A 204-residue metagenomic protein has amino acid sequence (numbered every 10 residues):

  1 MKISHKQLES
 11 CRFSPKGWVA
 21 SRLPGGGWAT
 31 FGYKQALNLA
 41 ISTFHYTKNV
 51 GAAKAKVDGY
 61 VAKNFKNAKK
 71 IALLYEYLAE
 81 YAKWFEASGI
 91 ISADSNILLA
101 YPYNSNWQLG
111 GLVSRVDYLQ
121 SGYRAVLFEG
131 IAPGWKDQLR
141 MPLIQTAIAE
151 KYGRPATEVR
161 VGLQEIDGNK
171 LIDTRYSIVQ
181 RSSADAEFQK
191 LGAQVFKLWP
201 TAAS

Functional and structural regions predicted by a protein language model:
M1-K56: Charged, glycine-rich intrinsically disordered N-terminal tails and low-complexity linkers that flank
E9-G17, Y46-Y60, V116-G122, A156-I166: Short, compositionally biased low-complexity segments
F44-H45, L78-E86, I148-Y152, V195 (+1 more regions): Hydrophobic, Leu/Ile/Phe/Ala-enriched alpha-helical segments that form helix-helix packing faces
K56-A125, K136, T157: Catalytic cores of nuclease domains that cleave nucleic-acid phosphodiester backbones
E129-P133, D167-G168: Short, solvent-exposed aromatic-acidic interface loops
G134-R140: Active-site-adjacent loop/helix micro-motif of nuclease/hydrolase catalytic cores
R140-I148: An active-site-proximal "capping" alpha-helix that borders the catalytic cofactor pocket
I148-S204: Metal-dependent nuclease catalytic regions and adjoining charged, substrate-binding loops involved in nucleic-acid end
